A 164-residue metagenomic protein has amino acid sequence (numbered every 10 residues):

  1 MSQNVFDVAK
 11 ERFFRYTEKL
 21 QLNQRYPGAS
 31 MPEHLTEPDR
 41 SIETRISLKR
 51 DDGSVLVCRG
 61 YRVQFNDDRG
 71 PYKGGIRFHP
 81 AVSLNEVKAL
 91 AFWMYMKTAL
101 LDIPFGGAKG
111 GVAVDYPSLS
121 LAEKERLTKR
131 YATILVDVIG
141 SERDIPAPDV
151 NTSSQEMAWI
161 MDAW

Functional and structural regions predicted by a protein language model:
M1-W164: N-terminal ligand-binding/catalytic initiation module
